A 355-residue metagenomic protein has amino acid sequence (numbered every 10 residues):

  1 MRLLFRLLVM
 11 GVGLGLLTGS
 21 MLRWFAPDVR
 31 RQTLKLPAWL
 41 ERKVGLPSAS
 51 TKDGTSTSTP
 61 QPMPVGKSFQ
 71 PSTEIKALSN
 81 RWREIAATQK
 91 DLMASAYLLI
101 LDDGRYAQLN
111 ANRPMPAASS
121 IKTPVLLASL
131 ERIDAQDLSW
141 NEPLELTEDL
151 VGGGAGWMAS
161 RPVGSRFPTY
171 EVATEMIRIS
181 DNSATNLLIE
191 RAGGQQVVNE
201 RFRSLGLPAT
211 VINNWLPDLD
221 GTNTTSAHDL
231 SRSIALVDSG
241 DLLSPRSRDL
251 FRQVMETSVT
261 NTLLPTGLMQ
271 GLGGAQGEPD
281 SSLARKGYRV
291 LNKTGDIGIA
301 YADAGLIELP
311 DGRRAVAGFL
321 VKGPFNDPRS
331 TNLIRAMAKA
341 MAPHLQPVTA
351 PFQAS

Functional and structural regions predicted by a protein language model:
M1-M93, V163, Y170-A173, L187-S355: Penicillin-recognizing serine hydrolase domain
T55-S68, I100-N110, G156, I179-D181: Acidic/histidine-rich, surface-exposed loop or edge segments in extracytoplasmic proteins
A87-P114: Short, conserved catalytic-motif segment at the N-terminal edge
G104, M115-L146, A317: Active-site SXXK
A111-M115, A159-P162: Short glycine-enriched, charge-decorated loop/helix-capping segments at active-site entrances that position
S120-T123, R178-T185, T224-S231: Short alpha-helical patches at coil-to-helix transitions and adjacent helical residues in well-structured domains
I133-T174, L188-I189: Active-site-proximal loop and beta-strand segments within enzyme catalytic domains
